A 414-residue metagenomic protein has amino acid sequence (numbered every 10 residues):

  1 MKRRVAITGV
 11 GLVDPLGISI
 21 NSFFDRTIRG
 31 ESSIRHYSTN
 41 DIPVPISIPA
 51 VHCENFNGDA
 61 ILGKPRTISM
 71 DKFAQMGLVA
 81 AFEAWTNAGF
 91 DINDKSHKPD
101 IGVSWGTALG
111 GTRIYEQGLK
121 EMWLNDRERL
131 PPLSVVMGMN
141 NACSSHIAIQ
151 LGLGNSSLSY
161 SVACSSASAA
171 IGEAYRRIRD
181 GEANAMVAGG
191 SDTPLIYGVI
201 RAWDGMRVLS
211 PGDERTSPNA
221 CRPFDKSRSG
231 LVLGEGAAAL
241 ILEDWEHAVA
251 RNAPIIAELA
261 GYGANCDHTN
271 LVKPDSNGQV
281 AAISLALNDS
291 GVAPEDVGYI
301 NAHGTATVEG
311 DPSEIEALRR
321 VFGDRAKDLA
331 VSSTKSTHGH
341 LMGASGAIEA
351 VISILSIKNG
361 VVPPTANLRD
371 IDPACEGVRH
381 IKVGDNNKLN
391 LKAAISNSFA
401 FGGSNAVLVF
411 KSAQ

Functional and structural regions predicted by a protein language model:
M1-I7, D94-K98, S290-D296, K327 (+1 more regions): Flexible, low-complexity linker/loop segments at domain and module junctions
M1-R66, A88, E246-E258, V351-T365 (+2 more regions): ACP-dependent fatty acid/polyketide chain-elongation machinery
R4-T8, R35, T216-S290, G298-Y299: Condensing-enzyme catalytic core mediating Claisen C-C bond formation in acyl metabolism
I7, S22-F24, I28-V162, S191-I200 (+1 more regions): Conserved beta-ketoacyl condensing-enzyme motif
N21-I28, T112-E128, R177-D180, I200-D213 (+3 more regions): A glycine- and small-aliphatic-rich helix-loop capping segment at beta-alpha/alpha-beta transitions that lines
G77-F90, N140-C143, A148-L151, S156-D192 (+3 more regions): Active-site-proximal alpha-helical scaffold in enzymes
L124-P131, G172, R176, T193-A250 (+1 more regions): Glycine-/small-residue-rich "gating" segment that lines the acyl/pantetheine channel and substrate pocket
E182-S229, Y262-P274, G304-D311, D328-R379: Acyl-CoA/ACP chain-elongation machinery
